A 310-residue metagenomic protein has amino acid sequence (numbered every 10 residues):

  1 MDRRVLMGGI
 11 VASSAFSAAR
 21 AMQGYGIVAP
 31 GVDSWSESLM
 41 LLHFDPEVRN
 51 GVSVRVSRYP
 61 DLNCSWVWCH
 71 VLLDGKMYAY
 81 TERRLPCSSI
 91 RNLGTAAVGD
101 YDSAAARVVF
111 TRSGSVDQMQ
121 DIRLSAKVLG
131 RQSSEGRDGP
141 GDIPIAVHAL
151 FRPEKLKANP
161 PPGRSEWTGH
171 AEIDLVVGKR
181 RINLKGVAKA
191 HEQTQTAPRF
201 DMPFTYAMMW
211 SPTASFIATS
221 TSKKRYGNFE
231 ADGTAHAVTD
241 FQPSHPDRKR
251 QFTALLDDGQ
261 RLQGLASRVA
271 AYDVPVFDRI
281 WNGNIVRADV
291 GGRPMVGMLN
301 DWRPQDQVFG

Functional and structural regions predicted by a protein language model:
R4-V5, I122: Intrinsic-disorder/low-complexity peptide segments enriched for small residues
V5-A21: N-terminal export signals
R20-G310: Structured soluble/peripheral alpha/beta segments that form catalytic or ligand/cofactor-binding pockets
